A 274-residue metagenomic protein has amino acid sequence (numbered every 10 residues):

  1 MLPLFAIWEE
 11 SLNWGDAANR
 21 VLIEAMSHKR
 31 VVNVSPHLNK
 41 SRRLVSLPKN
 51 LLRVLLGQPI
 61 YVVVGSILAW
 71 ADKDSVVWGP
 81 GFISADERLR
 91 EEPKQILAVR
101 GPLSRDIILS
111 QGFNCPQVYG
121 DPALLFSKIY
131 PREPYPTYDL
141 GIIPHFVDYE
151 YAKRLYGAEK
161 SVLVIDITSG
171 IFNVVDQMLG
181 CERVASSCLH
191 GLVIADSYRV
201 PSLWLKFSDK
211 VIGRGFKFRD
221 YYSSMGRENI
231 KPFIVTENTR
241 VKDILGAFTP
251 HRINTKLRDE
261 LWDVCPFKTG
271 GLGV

Functional and structural regions predicted by a protein language model:
M1-V274: Active-site anion-handling motifs in enzyme catalytic cores
